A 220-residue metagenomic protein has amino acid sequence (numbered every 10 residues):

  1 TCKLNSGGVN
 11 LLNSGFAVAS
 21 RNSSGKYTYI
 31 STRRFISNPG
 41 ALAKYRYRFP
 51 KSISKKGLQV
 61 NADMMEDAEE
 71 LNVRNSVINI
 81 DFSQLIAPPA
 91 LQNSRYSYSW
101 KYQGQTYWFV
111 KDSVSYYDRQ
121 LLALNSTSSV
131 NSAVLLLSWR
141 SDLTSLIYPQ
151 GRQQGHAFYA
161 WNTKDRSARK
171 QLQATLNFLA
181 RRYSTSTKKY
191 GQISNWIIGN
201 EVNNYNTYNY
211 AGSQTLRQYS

Functional and structural regions predicted by a protein language model:
T1-Y45: Beta-strand-enriched, solvent-exposed domains that form extended recognition/catalytic surfaces
C2, K56-L58, L122, S129: Extra-cytoplasmic beta-strand recognition segments
K3-N5, N61, G199: A structural detector for beta-sheet-dominated domains
S6-N10, R46-K51, A90-K101: Short linear motifs in intrinsically disordered
G7, S14, S24, K56 (+1 more regions): Feature targets compositionally biased, intrinsically disordered low-complexity regions with long contiguous runs
I30-A90: Boundary/entry segment of secreted carbohydrate-active catalytic domains
R74-S220: Substrate-binding cleft and catalytic face of glycoside hydrolase catalytic domains, especially the flexible beta-alpha
